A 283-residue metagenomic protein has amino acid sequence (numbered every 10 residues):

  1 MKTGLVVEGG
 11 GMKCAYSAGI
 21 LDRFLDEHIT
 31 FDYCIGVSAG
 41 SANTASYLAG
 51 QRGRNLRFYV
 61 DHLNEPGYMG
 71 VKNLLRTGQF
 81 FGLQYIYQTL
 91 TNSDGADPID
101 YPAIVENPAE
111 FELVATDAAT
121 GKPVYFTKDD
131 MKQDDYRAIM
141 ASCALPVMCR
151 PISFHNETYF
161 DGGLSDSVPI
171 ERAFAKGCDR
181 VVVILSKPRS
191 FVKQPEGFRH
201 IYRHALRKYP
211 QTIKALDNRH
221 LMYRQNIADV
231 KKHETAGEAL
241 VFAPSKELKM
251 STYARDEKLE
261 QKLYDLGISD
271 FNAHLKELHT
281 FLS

Functional and structural regions predicted by a protein language model:
M1-V37, A45-S283: Patatin-like phospholipase
